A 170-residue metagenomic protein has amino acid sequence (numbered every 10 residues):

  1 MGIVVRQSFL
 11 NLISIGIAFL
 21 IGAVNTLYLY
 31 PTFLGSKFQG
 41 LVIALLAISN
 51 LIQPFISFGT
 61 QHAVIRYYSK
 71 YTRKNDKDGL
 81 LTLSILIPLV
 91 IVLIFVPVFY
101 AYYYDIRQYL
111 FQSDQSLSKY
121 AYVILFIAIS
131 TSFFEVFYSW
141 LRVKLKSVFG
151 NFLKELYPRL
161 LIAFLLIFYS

Functional and structural regions predicted by a protein language model:
M1-V4, S116: Interhelical loop/hinge segments that connect adjacent transmembrane helices in multipass membrane
G2, Y30, L34-S36, I52-L86 (+2 more regions): Transmembrane-helix boundary and interhelical linker motifs in polytopic inner-membrane proteins
I3-H62, Y100, I127: Signature of the first transmembrane helix
R6, L10, S14, I48-S49 (+3 more regions): Alpha-helical transmembrane segments of multi-pass membrane proteins
Q7, N11, Q39, L80 (+2 more regions): Alpha-helical transmembrane segments and their helix-entry boundary regions
I17, L86-S170: Hydrophobic transmembrane helix module of multi-pass membrane transport proteins
V24, A63, F133-F137: Transmembrane alpha-helix boundary/hinge residues in polytopic small-molecule transporters
L27, A47, R66, E155-L160: Short, proline-centered helix/strand-breaking motifs
